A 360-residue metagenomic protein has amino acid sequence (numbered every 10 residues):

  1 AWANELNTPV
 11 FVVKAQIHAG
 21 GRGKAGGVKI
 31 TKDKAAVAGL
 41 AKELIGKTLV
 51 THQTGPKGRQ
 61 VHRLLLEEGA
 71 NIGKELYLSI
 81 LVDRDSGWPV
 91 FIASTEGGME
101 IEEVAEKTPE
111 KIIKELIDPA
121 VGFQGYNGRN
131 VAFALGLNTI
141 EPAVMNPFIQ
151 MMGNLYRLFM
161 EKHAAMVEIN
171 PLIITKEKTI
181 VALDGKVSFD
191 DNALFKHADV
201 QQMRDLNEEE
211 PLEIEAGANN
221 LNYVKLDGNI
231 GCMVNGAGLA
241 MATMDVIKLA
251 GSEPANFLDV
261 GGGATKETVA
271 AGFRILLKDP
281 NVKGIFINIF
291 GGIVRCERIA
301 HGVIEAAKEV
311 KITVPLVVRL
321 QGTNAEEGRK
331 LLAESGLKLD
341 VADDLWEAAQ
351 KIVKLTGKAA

Functional and structural regions predicted by a protein language model:
A1-I169, I173-I287, E297-I299, K308 (+1 more regions): ATP-dependent carboxylate/acyl-activation modules
G292: Catalytic core of bacterial c-di-GMP phosphodiesterases, primarily the EAL and HD-GYP domains, capturing alpha-helical
I304-E305: Short amphipathic alpha-helix used as the core "switch/output" element in two-component signaling
T313-G322: Short internal beta-strands
